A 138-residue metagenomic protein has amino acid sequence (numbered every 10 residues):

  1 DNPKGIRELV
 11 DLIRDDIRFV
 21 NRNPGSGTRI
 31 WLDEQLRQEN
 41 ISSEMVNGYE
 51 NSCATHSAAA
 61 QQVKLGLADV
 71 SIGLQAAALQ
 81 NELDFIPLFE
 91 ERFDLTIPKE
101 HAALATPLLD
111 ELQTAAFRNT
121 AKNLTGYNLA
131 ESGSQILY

Functional and structural regions predicted by a protein language model:
D1-F19: Flexible hinge/capping segments at coil-to-helix
D1-R7, I41, E100-A105: Short helix-loop capping/hinge motifs at secondary-structure junctions, enriched in acidic/polar residues
L9-D11, R22-P24, T28-N51: Ligand-binding cleft/hinge of the Venus flytrap
L12, L32, A60-K64: Hydrophobic residues within well-ordered alpha-helices
R22-Q35, A115-Y138: Ligand-binding clefts/hinges and TM-proximal coupling segments of bilobed small-molecule sensing domains
I41-L67: A mid-sequence, solvent-exposed acidic-amphipathic segment
A60-F89: A ligand-binding cleft/hinge motif common to bilobed small-molecule-binding domains
L83-D110, Y127, E131-I136: Periplasmic-binding protein-like
